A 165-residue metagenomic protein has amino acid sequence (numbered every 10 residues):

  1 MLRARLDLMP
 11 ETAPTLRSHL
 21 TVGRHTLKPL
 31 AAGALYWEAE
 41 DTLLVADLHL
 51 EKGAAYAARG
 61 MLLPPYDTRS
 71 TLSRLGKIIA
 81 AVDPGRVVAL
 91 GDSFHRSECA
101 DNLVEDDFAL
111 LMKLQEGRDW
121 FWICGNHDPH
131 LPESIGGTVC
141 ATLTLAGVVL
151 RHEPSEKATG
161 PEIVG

Functional and structural regions predicted by a protein language model:
L2-D41: Zn-dependent metallo-beta-lactamase
H25, G85, R118, V148 (+1 more regions): A structural micro-motif
P29-L30, V45, L150-E153: Short capping micro-motif at the N-terminus of alpha-helices
A31-A34, T68, V149: Short N-terminal helix-initiation segments at or just after the protein's N-terminus
A39, L43-V45, K52-L143: Core catalytic region of metal-dependent phosphoesterases/phosphodiesterases, especially metallo-beta-lactamase-like
H49, N126-H127, R151-P154: Histidine-centered active-site/metal-ligand motif
L50-K52, K157-A158: Short, surface-exposed beta-strand-loop junctions and turns on beta-sheet-rich folds
T138-G165: Conserved beta-sheet core of the metallophosphoesterase superfamily
